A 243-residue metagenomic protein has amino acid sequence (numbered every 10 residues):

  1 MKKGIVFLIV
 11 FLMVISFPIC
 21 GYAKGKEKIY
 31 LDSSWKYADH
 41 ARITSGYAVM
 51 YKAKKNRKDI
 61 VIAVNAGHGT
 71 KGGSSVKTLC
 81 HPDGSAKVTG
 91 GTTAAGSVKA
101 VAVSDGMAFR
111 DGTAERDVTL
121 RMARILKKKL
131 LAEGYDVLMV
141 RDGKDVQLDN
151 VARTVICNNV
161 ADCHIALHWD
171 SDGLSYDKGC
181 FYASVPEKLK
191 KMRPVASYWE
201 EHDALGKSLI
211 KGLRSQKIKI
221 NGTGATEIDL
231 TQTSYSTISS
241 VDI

Functional and structural regions predicted by a protein language model:
K2-I243: Catalytic-site microenvironment of enzymes that process N-acetyl-hexosamine-containing cell-wall polysaccharides
